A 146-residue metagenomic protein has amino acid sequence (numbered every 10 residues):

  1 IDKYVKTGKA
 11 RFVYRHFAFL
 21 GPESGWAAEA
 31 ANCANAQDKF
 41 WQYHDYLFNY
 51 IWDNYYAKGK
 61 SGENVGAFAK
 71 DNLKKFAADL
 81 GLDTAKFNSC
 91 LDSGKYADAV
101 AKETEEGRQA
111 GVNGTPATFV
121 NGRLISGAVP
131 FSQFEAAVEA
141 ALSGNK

Functional and structural regions predicted by a protein language model:
I1-A78, A110, A140-A141: Structural alpha/beta surface segment adjacent to cysteine/selenocysteine redox centers across thiol/disulfide enzymes
I1-K6, V65-K146: C-terminal cap of thioredoxin/glutaredoxin-like
